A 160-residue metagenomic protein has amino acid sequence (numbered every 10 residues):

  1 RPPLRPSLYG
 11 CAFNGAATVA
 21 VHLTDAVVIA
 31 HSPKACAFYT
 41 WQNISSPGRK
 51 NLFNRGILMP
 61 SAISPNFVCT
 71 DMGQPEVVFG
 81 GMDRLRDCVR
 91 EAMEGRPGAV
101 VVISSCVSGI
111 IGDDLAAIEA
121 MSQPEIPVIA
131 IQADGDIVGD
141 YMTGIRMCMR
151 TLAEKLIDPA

Functional and structural regions predicted by a protein language model:
R1-A160: An N-terminal assembly and electron-transfer interface module characteristic of large anaerobic redox and radical
